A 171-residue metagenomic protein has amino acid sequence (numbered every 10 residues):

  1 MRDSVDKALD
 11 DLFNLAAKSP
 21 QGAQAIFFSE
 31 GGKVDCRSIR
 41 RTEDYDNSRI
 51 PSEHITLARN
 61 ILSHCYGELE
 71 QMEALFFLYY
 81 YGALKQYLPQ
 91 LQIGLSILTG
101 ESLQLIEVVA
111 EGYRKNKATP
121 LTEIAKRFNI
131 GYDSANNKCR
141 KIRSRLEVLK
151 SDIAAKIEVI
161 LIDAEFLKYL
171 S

Functional and structural regions predicted by a protein language model:
M1-M72, Y79-G100, T122-E123, R127-I130 (+3 more regions): N-terminal interaction/assembly modules
A83, R114-K115: Short helix-capping/hinge SLiMs at alpha-helix to coil transitions
I93-R114: A solvent-exposed, charged loop/short amphipathic helix patch at secondary-structure junctions
A118-T119: Residue-level signal for the short linker/turn that defines the boundary of a DNA-recognition helix
